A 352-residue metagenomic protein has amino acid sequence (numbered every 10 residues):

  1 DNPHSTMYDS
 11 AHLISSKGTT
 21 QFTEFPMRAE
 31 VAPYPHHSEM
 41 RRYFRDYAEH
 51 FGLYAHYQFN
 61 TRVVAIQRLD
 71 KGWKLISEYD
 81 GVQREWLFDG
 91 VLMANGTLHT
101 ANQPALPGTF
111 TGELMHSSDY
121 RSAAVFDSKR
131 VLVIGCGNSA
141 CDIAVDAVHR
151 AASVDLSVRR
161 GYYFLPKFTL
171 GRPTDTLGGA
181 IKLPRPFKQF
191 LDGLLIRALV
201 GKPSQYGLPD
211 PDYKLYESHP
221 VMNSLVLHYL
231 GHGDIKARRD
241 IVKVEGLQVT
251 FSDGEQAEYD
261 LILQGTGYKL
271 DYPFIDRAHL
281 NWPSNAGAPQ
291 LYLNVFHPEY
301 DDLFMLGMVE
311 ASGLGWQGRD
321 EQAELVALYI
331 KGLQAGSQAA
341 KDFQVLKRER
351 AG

Functional and structural regions predicted by a protein language model:
D1-L13, P26-F168, G178-P184, K188-F343: Flavin (primarily FAD) cofactor-binding/catalytic cores of flavoenzymes
G18-T19: Aromatic- and acidic-residue-enriched carbohydrate-binding clefts of CAZyme catalytic domains
F22: Glycine-rich FAD cofactor-binding loop and adjacent beta-loop-alpha segment at the N-terminus of flavoprotein
G171: Short, surface-exposed amphipathic charged segments that create phosphate/polyanion-binding patches used for binding
E349-R350: Extended repeat-based interaction scaffolds and adjacent low-complexity, acidic/S/T/P-biased segments that form broad
